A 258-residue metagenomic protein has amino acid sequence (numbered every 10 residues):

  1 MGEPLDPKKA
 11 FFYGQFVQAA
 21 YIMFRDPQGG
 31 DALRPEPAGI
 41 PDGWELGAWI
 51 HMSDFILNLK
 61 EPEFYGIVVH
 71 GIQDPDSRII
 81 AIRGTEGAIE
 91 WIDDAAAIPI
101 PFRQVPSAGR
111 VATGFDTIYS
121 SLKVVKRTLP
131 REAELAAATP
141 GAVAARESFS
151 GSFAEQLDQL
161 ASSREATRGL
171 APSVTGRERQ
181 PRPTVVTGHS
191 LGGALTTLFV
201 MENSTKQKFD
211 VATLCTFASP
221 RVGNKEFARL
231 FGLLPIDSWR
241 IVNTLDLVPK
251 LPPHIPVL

Functional and structural regions predicted by a protein language model:
M1-I50, R177: Intrinsically disordered, low-complexity regulatory segments that flank or lie outside the structured catalytic cores
I22, W91-D94, E226: Short, solvent-exposed loop/turn and secondary-structure capping segments
G39-T187, E202-A212, L234-P235: A conserved cap/lid and substrate-binding interface adjacent to the catalytic center of lipid-processing enzymes
T85-G87, L191, R221-V222: Conserved beta-strand elements of beta-rich interaction domains across eukaryotes, especially beta-propellers
G188-G192, T196: Gly/Ala-rich beta-loop-alpha elbow adjacent to hydrolase catalytic centers
T197-M201: Short, hydrophobic alpha-helix immediately C-terminal to the catalytic nucleophile
V211-L258: The feature captures the conserved acid-bearing segment of alpha/beta-hydrolase catalytic domains
